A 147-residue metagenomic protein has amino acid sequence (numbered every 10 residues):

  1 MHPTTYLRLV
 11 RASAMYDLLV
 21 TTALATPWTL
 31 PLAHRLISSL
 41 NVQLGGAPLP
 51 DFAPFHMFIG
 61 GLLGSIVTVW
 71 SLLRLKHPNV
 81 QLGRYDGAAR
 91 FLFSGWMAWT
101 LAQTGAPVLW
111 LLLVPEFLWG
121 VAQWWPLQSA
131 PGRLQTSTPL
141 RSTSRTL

Functional and structural regions predicted by a protein language model:
M1, T136-L147: Short, intrinsically disordered terminal tails adjacent to the first/last structured region
M1-L24: Cytosolic juxtamembrane helix and N-cap/initiation of the first transmembrane helix
H2-V10, L49-H56, N79-L82, G105-V108: Membrane-interface helix-boundary signature
M15, L19-A23, P31, R35-L36 (+3 more regions): Core segments of alpha-helical transmembrane spans in multipass integral membrane proteins
K76, V80-L82, G95-L113, L127-P131: Membrane-helix boundary connector in multi-pass membrane proteins
D86-A98, L112-Q123: Hydrophobic alpha-helical segments of small multi-pass membrane proteins
F117-P139: Membrane-water interface at the C-terminal end of transmembrane alpha helices
